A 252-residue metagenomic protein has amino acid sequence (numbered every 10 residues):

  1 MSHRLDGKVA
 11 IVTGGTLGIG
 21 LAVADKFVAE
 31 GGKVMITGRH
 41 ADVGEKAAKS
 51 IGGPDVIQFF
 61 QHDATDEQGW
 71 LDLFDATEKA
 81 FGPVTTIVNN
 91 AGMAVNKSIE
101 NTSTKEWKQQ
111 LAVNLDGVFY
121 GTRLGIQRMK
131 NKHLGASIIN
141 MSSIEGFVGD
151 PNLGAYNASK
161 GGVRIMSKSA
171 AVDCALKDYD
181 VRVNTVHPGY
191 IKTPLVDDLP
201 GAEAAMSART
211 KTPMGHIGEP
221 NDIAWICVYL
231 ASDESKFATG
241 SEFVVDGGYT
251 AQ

Functional and structural regions predicted by a protein language model:
S2, V148, M214, C227-V228 (+1 more regions): Short C-terminal tail/terminal secondary-structure segment of NAD(P)H-dependent dehydrogenase/reductase domains
V9, T16-L17, H40: Conserved glycine-rich cofactor-binding loop
S98-I99, S103-L111, V196, A208: Substrate-binding pocket helix/loop in short-chain dehydrogenase/reductase
T122, S159, S167: Active-site helix of classical SDR
Q127, V172-L176, K236: Alpha-helical segment proximal to the catalytic Tyr-Lys
S143: Residue(s) in the substrate-gating loop at a strand-loop-helix junction that position the organic substrate next
D180-R182, A238-G240: Short, small/polar-rich loop/turn modules that mediate ligand/substrate recognition or access, typified
